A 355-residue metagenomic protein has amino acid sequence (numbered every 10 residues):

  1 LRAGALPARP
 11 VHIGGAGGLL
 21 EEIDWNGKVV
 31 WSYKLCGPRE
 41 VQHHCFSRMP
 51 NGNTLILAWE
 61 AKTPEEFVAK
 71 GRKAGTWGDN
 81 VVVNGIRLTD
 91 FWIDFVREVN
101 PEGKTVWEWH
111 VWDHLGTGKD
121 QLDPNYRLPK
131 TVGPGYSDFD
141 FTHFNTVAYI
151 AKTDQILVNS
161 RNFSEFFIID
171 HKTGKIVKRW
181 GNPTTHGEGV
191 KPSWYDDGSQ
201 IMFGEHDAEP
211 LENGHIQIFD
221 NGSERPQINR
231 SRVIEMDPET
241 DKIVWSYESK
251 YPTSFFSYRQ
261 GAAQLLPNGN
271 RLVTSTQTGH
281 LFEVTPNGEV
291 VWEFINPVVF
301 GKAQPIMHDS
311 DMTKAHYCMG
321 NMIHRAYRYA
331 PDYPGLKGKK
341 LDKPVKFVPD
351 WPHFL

Functional and structural regions predicted by a protein language model:
L1-L355: Histidine-/acidic-rich catalytic cores in large beta-rich domains
